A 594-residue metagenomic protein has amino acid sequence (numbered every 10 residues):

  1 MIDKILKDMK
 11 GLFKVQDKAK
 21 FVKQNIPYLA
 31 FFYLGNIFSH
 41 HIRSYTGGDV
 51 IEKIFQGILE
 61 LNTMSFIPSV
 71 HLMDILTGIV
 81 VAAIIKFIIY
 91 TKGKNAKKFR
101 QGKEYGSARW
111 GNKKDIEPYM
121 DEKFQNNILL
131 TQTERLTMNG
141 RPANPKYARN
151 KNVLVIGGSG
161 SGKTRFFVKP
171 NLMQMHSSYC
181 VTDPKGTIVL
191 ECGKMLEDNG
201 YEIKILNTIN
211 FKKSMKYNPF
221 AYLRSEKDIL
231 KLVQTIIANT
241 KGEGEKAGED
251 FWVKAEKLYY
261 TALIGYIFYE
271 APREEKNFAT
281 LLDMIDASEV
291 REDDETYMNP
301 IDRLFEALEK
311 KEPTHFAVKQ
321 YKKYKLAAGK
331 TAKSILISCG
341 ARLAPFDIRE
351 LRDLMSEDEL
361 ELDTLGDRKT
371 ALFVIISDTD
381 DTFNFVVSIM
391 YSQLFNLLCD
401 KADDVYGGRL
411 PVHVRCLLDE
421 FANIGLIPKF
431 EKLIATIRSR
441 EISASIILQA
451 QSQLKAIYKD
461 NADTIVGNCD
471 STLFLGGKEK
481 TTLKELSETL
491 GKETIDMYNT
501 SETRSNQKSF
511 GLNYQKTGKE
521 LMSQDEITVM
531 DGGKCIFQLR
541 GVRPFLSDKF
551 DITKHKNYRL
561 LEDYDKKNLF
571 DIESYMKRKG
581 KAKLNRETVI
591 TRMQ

Functional and structural regions predicted by a protein language model:
M1-S161, R165-V168, K492, R592-Q594: Basic- and hydrophobic-enriched, low-structure N-terminal and domain-boundary segments that flank ATP-binding catalytic
I2-K4, F21, N25, L29 (+7 more regions): P-loop NTPase motor domains
Q16, Q24, Q56, Q101 (+13 more regions): Residue-identity detector for glutamine
V50-I58, I116, M120, T503-Q507 (+3 more regions): Extended hydrophobic/Leu-rich segments
L59-S65, M73-I128, E226-I236, D283-A287 (+4 more regions): Short alpha-helical interface patches
K123-L130, F385-Q393, L486: Conserved long hydrophobic alpha-helices within structured protein cores
L136-P142, K241-F251, R273, D496-K516: Low-complexity, polar-biased intrinsically disordered regions enriched in Pro/Ser/Thr/Gly
I434-I536: Conserved ATP-driven motor cores of ASCE-family P-loop NTPases powering translocation/secretion/packaging/pilus
